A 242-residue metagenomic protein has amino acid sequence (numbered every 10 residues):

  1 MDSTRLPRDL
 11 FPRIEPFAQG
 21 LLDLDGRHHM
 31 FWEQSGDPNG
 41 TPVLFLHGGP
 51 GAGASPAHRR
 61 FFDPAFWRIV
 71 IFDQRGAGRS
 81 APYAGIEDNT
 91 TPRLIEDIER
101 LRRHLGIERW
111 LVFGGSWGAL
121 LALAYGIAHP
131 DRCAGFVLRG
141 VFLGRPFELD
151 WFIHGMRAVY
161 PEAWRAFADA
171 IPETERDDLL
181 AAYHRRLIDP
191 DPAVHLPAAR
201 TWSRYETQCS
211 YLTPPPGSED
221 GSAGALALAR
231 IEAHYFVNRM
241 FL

Functional and structural regions predicted by a protein language model:
P7-F31, E232: N-terminal cap/lid segment of alpha/beta-hydrolase-fold proteins
D23-P82, R102: Conserved HGGG/HGGXW glycine-rich cap/lid loop of the alpha/beta-hydrolase fold
A81-I95, F147-G155: Catalytic nucleophile-loop/oxyanion-hole region of alpha/beta-hydrolase and closely related hydrolase-like folds
P92-L111: Conserved acidic catalytic loop of the alpha/beta-hydrolase fold
E108-F147: Conserved hydrolase catalytic core segment
D131-A182, Y235: A catalytic-pocket lid/entrance helix-loop region that shapes and gates access to the active site across common
P172, D178-S210, P215-G217: An accessory alpha-helical subdomain
R200-L242: Alpha/beta-hydrolase fold catalytic core
